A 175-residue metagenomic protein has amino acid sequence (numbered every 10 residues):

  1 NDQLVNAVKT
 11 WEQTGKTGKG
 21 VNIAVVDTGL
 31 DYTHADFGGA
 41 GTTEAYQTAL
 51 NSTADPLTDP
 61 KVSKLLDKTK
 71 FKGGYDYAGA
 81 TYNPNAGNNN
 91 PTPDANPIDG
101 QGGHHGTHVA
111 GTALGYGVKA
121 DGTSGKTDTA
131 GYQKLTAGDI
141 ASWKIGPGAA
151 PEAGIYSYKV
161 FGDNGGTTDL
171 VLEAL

Functional and structural regions predicted by a protein language model:
N1-K9: Autoinhibitory N-terminal propeptides
W11-T168: Subtilisin-like serine protease catalytic core
V171: Aromatic/hydrophobic pocket-lining residues that form the small-molecule binding cavity in soluble enzyme cores
